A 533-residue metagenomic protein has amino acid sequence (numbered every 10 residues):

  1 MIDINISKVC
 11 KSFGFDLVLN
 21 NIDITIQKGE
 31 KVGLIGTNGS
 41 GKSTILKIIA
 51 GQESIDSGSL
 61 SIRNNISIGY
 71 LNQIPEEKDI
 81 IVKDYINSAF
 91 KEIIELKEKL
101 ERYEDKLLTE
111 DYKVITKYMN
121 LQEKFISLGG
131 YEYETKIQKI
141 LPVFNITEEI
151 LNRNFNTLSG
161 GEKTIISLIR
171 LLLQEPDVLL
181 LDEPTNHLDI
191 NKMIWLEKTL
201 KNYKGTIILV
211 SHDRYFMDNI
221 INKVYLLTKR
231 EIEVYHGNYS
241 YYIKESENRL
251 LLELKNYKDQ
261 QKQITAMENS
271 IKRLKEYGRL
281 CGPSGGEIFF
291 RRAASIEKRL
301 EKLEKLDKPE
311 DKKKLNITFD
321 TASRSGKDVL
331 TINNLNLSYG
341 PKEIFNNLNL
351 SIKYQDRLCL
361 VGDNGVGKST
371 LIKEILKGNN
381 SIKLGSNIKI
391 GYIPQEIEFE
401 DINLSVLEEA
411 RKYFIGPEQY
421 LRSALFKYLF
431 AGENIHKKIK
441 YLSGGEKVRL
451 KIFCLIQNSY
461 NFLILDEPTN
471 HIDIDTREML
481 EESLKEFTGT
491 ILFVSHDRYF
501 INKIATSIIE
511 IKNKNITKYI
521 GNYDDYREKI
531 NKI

Functional and structural regions predicted by a protein language model:
M1-E253, Y257, S323-I533: ABC ATP-binding cassette signature C-motif
N64, K275, F319-T321: A general secondary-structure junction signal
K106, K124, Y131, D213 (+6 more regions): Soluble, cytosolic/nucleoplasmic coiled-coil alpha-helices used as oligomeric scaffolds and tethers in large eukaryotic
E110, E301-K312: Proline-centered turn/helix-capping motifs that create local helix->coil transitions or kinks
Q122-E123, S284-F289, N316-D320: Alpha-helical segments in transporter systems
T147-I150, E276-R291, S295, K373-I382: Short, charged helix-to-loop "capping" segments that act as catalytic/coupling loops
S246-L274, F289, A293-L303: Intracellular alpha-helical coupling/juxtamembrane segments of multi-pass membrane proteins
K308-R324: Short, flexible cytosolic linker that couples an ABC transmembrane/permease module to its adjacent nucleotide-binding
